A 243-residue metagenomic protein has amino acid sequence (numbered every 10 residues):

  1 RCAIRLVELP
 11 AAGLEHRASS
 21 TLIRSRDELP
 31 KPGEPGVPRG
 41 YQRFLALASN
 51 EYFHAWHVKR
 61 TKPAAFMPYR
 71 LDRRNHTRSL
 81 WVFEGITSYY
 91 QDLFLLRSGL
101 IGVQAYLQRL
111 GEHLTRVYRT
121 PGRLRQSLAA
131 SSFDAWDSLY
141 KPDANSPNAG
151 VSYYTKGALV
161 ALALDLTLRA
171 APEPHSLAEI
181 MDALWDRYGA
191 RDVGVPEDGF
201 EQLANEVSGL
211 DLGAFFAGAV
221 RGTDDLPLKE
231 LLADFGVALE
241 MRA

Functional and structural regions predicted by a protein language model:
R1-L80: Juxtacatalytic substrate-recognition/specificity segment
P38-R43, L47, T77-W81, G85 (+8 more regions): Soluble non-cytosolic domains of exported or imported proteins
T61-Y69, R74-Y154, Y188: Acidic/His/Gly-enriched intrinsically disordered linker/tail segments that often contain short helix/coil "MoRF-like"
T87, A161, P174, A204 (+1 more regions): Hydrophobic, well-ordered secondary-structure elements that form the walls of internal hydrophobic environments
Y89-L96, L159-A170: Short glycine/serine- and small hydrophobic-enriched flexible loop segments
L95-L107, L168-S176, S208-G213: Structural helix-adjacent loops and short alpha-helical linkers that scaffold large soluble proteins
L110-G111, H175-R187: Active/binding-pocket-proximal capping segment
R187-A243: Beta/coil-rich, acidic/histidine-enriched accessory regions frequently appended to metallopeptidases
